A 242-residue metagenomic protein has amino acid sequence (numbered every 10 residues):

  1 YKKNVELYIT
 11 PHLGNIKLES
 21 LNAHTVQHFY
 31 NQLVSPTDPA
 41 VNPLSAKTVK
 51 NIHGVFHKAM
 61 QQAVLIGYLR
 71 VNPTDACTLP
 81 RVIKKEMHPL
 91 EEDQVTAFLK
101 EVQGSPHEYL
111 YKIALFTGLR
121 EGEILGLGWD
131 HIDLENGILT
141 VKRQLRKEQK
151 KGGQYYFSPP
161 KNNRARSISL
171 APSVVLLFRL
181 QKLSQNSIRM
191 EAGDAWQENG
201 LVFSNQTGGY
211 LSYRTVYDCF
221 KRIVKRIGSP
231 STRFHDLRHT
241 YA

Functional and structural regions predicted by a protein language model:
Y1-V64, A76-L79, Q197-V202, Y217 (+2 more regions): Short, Lys/Arg-enriched alpha-helical recognition elements, typified by the DNA-recognition helix
N4, T25, P73, Q94 (+5 more regions): Ca2+-coordinating acidic residues in Ca2+-binding motifs
T37-N42, L99-H107, T117, I168 (+2 more regions): Short, basic (Lys/Arg/His-rich) helix/loop patches that form interaction surfaces in the mid-to-C-terminal regions
N42-A46, K50-I52, L65-W129, L134-E135 (+5 more regions): Basic, Lys/Arg- and aromatic-enriched nucleic-acid-binding interface segment
Q61-R70, R179-L183: Arg/Lys-rich amphipathic alpha helix in sigma70-family domain 2
G137-L139: Hydrophobic residues embedded in beta-strands of well-ordered beta-sheets
R143-N162, A192-A195: Short, flexible, glycine-rich and Lys/Arg-enriched loop motifs at helix boundaries that contact anionic partners
